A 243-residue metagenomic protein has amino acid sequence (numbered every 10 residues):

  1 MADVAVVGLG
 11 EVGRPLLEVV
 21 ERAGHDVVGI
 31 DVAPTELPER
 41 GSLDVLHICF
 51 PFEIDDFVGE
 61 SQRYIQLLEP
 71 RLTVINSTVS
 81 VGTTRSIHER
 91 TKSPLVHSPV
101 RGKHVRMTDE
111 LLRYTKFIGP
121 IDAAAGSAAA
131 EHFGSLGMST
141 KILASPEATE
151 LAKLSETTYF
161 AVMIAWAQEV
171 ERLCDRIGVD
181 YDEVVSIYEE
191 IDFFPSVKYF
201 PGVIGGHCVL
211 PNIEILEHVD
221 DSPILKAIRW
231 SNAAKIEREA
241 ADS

Functional and structural regions predicted by a protein language model:
M1-G41: NAD(P)+-binding Rossmann beta1-loop-alpha1 motif at the extreme N-terminus of oxidoreductases
A23-D26, H88-V96, M107-P195, S222: Internal alpha-helical scaffold of NAD(P)-dependent oxidoreductase catalytic cores
G24-V27, S42, D175-S243: NAD(P)-dependent Rossmann-like dehydrogenase/reductase catalytic/cofactor-binding core
D31, N76-S77, H97-P99, I142-P146: Short loop/edge segments at beta-strand edges and connector loops that shape dinucleotide/nucleotide cofactor-binding
T35-P38, R101-V105, E147-L151, A234: A short acidic, often aromatic-flanked loop/helix-cap motif at beta-alpha or helix-coil junctions that lines enzyme
T35-P38, S80-R85, A124-A128, I236: Short, charged/polar "capping" segments at the starts of alpha-helices and the immediately preceding loops
G41-S42, R113: Alpha-helix C-terminal capping/helix-to-coil transition sites in glycosyltransferase folds
V45, F52-R106: Rossmann-like NAD(P)(H) cofactor-binding subdomain of soluble oxidoreductases
